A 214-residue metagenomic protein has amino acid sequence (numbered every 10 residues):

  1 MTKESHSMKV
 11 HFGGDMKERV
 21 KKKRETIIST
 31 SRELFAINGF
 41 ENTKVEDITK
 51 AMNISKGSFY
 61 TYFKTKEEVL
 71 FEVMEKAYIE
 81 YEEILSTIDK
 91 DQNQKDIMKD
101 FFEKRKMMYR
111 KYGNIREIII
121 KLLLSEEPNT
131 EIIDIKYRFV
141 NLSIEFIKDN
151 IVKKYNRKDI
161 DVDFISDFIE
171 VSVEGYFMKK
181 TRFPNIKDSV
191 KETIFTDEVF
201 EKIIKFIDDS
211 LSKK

Functional and structural regions predicted by a protein language model:
M1-N38, N42-I54, E68: Basic, helix-initiating cap at the start of DNA-binding domains
N53-F63: Short hydrophobic/aromatic patch on the recognition helix
E67-V69, I118: A secondary-structure capping/hinge motif
E72, S86-K111, V162-I169, D197-F200: Hydrophobic alpha-helical connector segments
V73-D100, E117, S143-V152: Amphipathic alpha-helical linker/stalk segments
M107-E145, D163-S166, T193-I194: Short secondary-structure transition hinges
I120-K121, V152-I203: Hydrophobic/aromatic-rich alpha-helical bundle segments in the mid-to-C-terminal region
F139-I169, D209-K214: Hydrophobic alpha-helical bundle segments that form small-molecule/ligand-binding pockets
